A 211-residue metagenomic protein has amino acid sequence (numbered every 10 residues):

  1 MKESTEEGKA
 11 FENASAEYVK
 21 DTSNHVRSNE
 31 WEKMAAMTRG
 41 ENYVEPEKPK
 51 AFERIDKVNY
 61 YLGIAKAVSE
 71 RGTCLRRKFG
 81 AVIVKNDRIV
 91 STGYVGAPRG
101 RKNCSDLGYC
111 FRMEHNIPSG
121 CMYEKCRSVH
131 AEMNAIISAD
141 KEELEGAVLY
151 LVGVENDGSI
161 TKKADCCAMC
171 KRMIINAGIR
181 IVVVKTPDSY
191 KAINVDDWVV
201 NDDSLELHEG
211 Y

Functional and structural regions predicted by a protein language model:
M1-S4, N24, G210-Y211: Short intrinsically disordered terminal tails
K2-T5, A14, A36, A67-E70 (+1 more regions): Cysteine-centered metal-binding/redox modules
T5-E32: Charge- and polar-rich, low-complexity intrinsically disordered segments of small proteins and propeptides that act as
W31, A35-I55, N194-V195: Secretory/periplasmic and organellar redox-cofactor proteins
E53-R77: Short, basic/aromatic recognition patches
I55, G63, S91-Y211: Zn2+-dependent cytidine deaminase-like catalytic core
R71-C74, V82-V84, D140: Short secondary-structure boundary/capping segments within folded domains
F79-D87, S91-T92: Short beta-strand scaffold segments in enzyme catalytic cores
